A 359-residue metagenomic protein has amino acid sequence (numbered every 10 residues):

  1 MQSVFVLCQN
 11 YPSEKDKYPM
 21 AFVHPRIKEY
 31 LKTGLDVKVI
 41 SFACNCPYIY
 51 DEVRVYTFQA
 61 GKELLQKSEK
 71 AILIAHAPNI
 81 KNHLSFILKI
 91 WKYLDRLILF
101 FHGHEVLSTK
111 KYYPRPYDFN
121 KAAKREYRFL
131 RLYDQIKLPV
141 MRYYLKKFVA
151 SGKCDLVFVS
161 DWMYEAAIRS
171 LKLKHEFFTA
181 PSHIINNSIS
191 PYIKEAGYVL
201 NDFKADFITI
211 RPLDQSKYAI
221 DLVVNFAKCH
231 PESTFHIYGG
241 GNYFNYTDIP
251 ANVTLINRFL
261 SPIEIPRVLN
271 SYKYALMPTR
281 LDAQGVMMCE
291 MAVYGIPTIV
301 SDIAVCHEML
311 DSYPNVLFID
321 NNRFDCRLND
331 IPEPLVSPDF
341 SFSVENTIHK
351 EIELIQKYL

Functional and structural regions predicted by a protein language model:
V55-Y56, N322-L359: A charged, aromatic-enriched C-terminal amphipathic alpha-helix characteristic of glycosyltransferases across folds
Q135-T179, E351: A short, active-site helix/loop in glycosyltransferases that binds the activated sugar's phosphate group
I193, V199-Y218, V224-H230: Conserved donor-binding/catalytic core segment of Leloir-type glycosyltransferases
I210-L213, T234-Y246: Glycosyltransferase donor-sugar binding loop
F244-I263: Nucleotide-activated donor-binding/catalytic signature segment of Leloir-type glycosyltransferases, i.e., the conserved
R280: Aromatic "clamp/platform" in nucleotide-sugar-dependent glycosyltransferases that forms part of the donor/acceptor
P297-V300, H307: Short hydrophobic beta-strand element within catalytic cores of glycosyltransferases and related nucleotide-activated
H307-D330: Change "using UDP/GDP/dTDP sugars" to "using nucleotide sugars
